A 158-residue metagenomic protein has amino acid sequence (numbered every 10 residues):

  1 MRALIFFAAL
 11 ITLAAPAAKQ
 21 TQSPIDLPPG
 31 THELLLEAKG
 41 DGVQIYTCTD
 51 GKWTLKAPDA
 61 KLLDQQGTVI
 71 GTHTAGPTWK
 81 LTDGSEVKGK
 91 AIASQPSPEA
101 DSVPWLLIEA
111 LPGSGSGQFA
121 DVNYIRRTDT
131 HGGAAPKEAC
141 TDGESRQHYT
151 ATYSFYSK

Functional and structural regions predicted by a protein language model:
M1-L4: Positively charged n-region of N-terminal signal peptides that target proteins for export
A9-A17: Hydrophobic h-region of N-terminal signal peptides that target proteins for export in Gram-negative bacteria
Q20-V43, G51-K158: Primary mode marks residue(s) on the alpha4-beta5-alpha5 output face of response regulator receiver
